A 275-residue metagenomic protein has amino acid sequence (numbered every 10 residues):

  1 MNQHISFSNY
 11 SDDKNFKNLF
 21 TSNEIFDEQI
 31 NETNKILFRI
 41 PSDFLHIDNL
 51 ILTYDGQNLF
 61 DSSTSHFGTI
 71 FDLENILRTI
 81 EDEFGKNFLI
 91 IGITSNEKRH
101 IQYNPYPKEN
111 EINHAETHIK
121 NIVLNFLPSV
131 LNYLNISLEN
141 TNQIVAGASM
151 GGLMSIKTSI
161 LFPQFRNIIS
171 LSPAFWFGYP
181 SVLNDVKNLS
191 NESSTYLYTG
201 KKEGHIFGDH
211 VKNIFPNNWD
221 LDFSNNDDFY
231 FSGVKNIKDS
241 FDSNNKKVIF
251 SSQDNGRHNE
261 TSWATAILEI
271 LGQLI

Functional and structural regions predicted by a protein language model:
M1-N49, G85-F88: A domain-start/cap signature at the N-terminus of enzymes
H46-L59: Short beta-strand element of the alpha/beta-hydrolase
Q57-K120: Active-site machinery of serine-nucleophile hydrolases
P105-S149: Gly/Ser-rich "nucleophile elbow"/oxyanion-hole loop immediately N-terminal to the catalytic nucleophile in hydrolases
E139-N191: Primarily recognizes the serine-hydrolase "nucleophile elbow" in alpha/beta-hydrolase and SGNH/GDSL folds
W176-N255: The feature captures the conserved acid-bearing segment of alpha/beta-hydrolase catalytic domains
R257-A264: Catalytic histidine-centered segment of alpha/beta-hydrolase-like enzymes
A266-I275: Catalytic active-site module of serine/aspartate enzymes centered on a nucleophile-bearing elbow/loop
